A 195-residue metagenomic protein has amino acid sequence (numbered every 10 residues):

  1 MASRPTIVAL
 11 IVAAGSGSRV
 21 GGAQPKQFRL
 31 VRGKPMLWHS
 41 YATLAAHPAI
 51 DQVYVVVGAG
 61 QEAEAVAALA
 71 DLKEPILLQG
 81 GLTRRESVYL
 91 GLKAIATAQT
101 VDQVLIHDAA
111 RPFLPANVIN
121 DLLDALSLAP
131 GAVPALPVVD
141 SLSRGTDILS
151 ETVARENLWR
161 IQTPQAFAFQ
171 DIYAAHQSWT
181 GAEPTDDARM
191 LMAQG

Functional and structural regions predicted by a protein language model:
A2-E62: N-terminal glycine-rich phosphate-binding loop and ensuing alpha1 helix
I7, E74-I76, L158: Short, conserved active-site loop motifs that form the nucleotide-linked donor/cofactor pocket
L10-A14, V56, I106-H107, A135-P137 (+2 more regions): Short beta-strand segments
I11, L37, G91, H107-D108 (+2 more regions): Residue-level signal for inorganic ion chemistry
E62-A68: Acidic helix N-cap motif at the loop->helix transition within catalytic regions of sugar-transfer enzymes
A68-Q103, G181: Short phosphate-binding loop-to-helix
R84, A109-F113: Acidic metal-phosphate-binding loop of nucleotide-sugar-dependent transferases
T100, F113-G195: Conserved core of the sugar-phosphate nucleotidyltransferase
